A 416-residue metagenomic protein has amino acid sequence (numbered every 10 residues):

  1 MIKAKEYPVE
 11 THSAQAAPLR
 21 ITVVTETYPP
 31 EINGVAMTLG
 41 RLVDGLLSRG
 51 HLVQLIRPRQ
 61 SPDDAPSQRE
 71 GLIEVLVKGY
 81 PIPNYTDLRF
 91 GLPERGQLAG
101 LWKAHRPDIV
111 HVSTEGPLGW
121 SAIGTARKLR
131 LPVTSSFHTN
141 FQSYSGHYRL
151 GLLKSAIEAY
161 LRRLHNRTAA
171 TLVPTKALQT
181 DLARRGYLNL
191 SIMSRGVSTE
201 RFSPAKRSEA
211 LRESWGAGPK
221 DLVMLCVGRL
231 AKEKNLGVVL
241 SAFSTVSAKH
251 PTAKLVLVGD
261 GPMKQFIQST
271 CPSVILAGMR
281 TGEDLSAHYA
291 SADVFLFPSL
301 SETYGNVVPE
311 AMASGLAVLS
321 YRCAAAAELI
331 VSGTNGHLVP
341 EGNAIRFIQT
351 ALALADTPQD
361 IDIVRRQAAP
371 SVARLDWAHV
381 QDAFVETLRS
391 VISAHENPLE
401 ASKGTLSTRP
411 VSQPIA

Functional and structural regions predicted by a protein language model:
M1-L76, W377-H379, R389, R409-A416: N-terminal subdomain of nucleotide-sugar transferases
R57, L76-K78, K154, E158-R207 (+4 more regions): Donor nucleotide-sugar binding/catalytic pocket of nucleotide-sugar-dependent glycosyltransferases
W102, M279-R280, A287-A292: Short alpha-helical donor nucleotide-sugar binding micro-motif in glycosyltransferases
A217-S244: Conserved donor-binding/catalytic core segment of Leloir-type glycosyltransferases
K264-S286: Nucleotide-activated donor-binding/catalytic signature segment of Leloir-type glycosyltransferases, i.e., the conserved
L300: Aromatic "clamp/platform" in nucleotide-sugar-dependent glycosyltransferases that forms part of the donor/acceptor
A317-S320, I330: Short hydrophobic beta-strand element within catalytic cores of glycosyltransferases and related nucleotide-activated
S332-G333, H337-A344, A353-P358: Conserved acidic donor-binding segment of nucleotide-sugar-dependent glycosyltransferases
